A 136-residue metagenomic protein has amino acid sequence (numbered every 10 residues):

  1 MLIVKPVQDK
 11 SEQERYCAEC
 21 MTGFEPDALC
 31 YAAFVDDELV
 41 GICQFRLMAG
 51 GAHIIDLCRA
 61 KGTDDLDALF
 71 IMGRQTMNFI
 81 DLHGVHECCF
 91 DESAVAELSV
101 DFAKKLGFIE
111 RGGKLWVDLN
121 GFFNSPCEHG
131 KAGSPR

Functional and structural regions predicted by a protein language model:
M1-E25, P126-R136: Short amphipathic alpha-helix that is part of the acyltransferase structural core
D27-L29: Short loop/turn microsegments at loop-to-beta-strand junctions
A32-D67: Conserved donor-binding loop and adjoining core beta-sheet/short helix segment in diverse acyl/aminoacyl transferases
D64-D81: Conserved acetyl-CoA-binding loop-helix of GNAT-fold acetyltransferases
H86: Short acidic/polar active-site loop segments enriched in Thr and Asp
C89-V100: Conserved beta-strand-loop-alpha-helix junction that forms the acyl-donor binding cleft
L98-F108: Short, aromatic/basic amphipathic alpha-helical patches
L106-R136: C-terminal "cap" of GNAT-fold acetyltransferases
